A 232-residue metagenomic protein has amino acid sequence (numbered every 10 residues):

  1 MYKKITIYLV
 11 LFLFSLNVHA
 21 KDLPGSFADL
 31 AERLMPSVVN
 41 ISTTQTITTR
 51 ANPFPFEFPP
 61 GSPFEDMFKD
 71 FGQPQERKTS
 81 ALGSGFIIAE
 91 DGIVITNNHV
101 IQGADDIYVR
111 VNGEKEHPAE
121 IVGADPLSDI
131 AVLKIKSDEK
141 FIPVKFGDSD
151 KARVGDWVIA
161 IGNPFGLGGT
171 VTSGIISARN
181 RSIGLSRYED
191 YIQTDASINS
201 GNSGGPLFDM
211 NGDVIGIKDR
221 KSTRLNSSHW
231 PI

Functional and structural regions predicted by a protein language model:
M1-I7: Bacterial N-terminal signal peptides that target proteins for export
H19-R224: Serine-dependent protease modules
L225-I232: Single conserved hydrophobic/aromatic residue that forms the stacking wall/gate of nucleotide- or nucleobase-binding
